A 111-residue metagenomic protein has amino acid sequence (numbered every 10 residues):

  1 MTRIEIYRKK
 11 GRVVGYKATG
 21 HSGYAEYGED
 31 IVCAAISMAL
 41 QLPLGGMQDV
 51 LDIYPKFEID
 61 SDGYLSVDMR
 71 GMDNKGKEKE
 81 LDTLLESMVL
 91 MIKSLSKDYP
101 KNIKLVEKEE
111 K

Functional and structural regions predicted by a protein language model:
M1-I31, L44-K111: N-terminal intrinsically disordered, cationic/polar leader segments that include organellar targeting peptides
I36-M38, L42-G46: Alpha-helical support elements that line or immediately flank enzyme active sites and cofactor-binding pockets
